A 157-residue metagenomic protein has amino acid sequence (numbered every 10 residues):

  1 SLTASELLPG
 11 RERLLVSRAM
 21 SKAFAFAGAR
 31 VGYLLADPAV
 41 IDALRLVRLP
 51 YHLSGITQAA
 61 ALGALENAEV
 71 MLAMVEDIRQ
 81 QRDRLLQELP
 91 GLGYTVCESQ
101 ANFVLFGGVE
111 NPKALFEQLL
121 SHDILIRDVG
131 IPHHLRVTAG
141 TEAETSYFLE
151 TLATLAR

Functional and structural regions predicted by a protein language model:
S1-S5, F24: Conserved PLP phosphate-binding loop immediately N-terminal to the Schiff-base lysine helix in PLP-dependent enzymes
L7-R11: Short, conserved loop/helix-junction motifs that constitute active-site signature segments in enzyme catalytic cores
R13-P90, Y94-C97: PLP-dependent aminotransferase class I/II
I78-R79, D83-H122, L135, A139: Conserved PLP-binding catalytic core of the aspartate aminotransferase-like
E117-S121, R127-R157: PLP-dependent enzyme catalytic core of the Aspartate aminotransferase-like
